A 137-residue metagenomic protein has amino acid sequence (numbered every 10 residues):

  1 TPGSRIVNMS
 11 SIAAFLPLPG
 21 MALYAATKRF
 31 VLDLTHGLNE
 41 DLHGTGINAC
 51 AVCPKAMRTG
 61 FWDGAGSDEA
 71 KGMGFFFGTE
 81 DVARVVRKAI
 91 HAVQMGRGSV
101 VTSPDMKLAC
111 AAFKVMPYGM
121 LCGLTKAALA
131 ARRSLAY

Functional and structural regions predicted by a protein language model:
T1-G3: A short helix-coil junction within the Rossmann-fold of NAD(P)-dependent oxidoreductases
S11: Residue(s) in the substrate-gating loop at a strand-loop-helix junction that position the organic substrate next
A14-L16, V101: Conserved catalytic-site region of short-chain dehydrogenase/reductase
L18-A22: Active-site loop immediately N-terminal to the catalytic Tyr-X3-Lys motif of short-chain dehydrogenase/reductase
Y24, L32: Catalytic tyrosine of NAD(P)H-dependent dehydrogenase/reductases that use a Tyr as the general acid/base
T27: Active-site helix of classical SDR
E40-M106: SDR active-site lid
G96-A131: A transmembrane-helix-recognition feature enriched in membrane-embedded lipid enzymes and envelope glyco-/phospholipid
